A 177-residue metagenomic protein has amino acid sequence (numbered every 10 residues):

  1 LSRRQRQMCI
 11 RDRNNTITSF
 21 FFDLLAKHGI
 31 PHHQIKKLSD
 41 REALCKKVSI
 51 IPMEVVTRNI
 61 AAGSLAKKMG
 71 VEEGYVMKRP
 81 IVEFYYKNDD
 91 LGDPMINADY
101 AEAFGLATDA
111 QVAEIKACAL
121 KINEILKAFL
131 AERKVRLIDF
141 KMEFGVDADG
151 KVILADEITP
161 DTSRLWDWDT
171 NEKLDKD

Functional and structural regions predicted by a protein language model:
L1-R6, I10: Single conserved hydrophobic/aromatic residue that forms the stacking wall/gate of nucleotide- or nucleobase-binding
R4, I81-D109: Residues forming anionic-ligand binding surfaces in small-molecule and nucleic-acid pockets of primarily soluble enzymes
R11-D40: A gly/proline- and charged-residue-enriched helix-loop-helix capping module
H33-G70: Charged mid-protein connector segments
H33-R41, L130-G145: A short glycine-rich, hydrophobically flanked beta-strand micro-motif that places a catalytic Asp/Glu for divalent metal
T57, L137-D156: Conserved metal-phosphate-binding beta-hairpin within the catalytic cores of diverse ATP-dependent phosphoryl-transfer
A107-I138: A long amphipathic alpha-helix within ATP-dependent nucleotide-binding catalytic cores
I158-D177: C-terminal helix-cap and adjacent tail motif
